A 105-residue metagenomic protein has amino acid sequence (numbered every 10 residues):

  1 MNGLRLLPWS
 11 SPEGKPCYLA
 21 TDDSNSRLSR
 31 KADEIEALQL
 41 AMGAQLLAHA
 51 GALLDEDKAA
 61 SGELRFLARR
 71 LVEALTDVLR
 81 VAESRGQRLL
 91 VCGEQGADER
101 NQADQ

Functional and structural regions predicted by a protein language model:
M1-Q105: Hydrophobic alpha-helical segments that drive targeting, anchoring, or assembly
